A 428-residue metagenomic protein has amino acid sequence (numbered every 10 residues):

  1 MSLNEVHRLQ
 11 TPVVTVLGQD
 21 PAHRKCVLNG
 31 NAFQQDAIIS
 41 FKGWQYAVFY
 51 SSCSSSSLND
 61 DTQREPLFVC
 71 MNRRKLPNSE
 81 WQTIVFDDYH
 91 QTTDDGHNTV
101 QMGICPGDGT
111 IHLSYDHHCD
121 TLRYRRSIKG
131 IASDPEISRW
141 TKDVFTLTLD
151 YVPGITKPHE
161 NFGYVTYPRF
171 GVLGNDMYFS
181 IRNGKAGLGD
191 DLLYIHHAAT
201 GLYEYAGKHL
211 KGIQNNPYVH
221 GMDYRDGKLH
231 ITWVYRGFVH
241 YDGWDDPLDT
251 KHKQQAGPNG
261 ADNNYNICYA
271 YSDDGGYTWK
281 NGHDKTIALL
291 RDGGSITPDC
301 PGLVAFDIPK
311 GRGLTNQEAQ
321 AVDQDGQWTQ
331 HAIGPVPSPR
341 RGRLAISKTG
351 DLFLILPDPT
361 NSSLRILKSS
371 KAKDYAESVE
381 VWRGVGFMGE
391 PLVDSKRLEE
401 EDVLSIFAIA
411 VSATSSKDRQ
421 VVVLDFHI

Functional and structural regions predicted by a protein language model:
M1-I428: Extracellular, repeat-based ectodomains that mediate carbohydrate processing or recognition
